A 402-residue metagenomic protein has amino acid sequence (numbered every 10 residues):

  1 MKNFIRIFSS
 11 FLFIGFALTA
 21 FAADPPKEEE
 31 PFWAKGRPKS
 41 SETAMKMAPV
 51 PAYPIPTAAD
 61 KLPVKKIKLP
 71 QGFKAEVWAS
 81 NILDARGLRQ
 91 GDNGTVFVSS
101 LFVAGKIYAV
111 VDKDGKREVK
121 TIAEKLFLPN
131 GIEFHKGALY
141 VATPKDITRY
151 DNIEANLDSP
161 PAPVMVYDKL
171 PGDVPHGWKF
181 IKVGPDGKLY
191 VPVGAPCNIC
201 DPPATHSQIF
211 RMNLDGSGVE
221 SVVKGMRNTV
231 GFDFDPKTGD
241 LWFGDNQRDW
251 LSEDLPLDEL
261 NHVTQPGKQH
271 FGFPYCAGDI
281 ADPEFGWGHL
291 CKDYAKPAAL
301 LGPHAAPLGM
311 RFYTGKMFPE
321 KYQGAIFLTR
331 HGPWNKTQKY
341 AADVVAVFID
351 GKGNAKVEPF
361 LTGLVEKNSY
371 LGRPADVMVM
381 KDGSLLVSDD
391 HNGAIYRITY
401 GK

Functional and structural regions predicted by a protein language model:
P25-P70, W178, A195-N198, M212-S217 (+5 more regions): Beta-propeller domain segments
W78-I82, T121-K125, V166-D173, S221-G225 (+2 more regions): Surface loop/turn motifs at the tips and blade-to-blade linkers of beta-strand repeat domains
D84, V103, E118, K125-L128 (+10 more regions): Beta-rich catalytic cores
T95-S99, A138-V141, K188-P192, D240-G244 (+3 more regions): Conserved beta-propeller blade signature
K106-A109, D146-T148, Q208-F210, E259 (+2 more regions): A short loop-to-beta-strand structural motif that recurs across blades of beta-propeller domains
V119, L128, E133, K145-G184 (+3 more regions): Asp-box/WD-like beta-propeller blade repeats and closely related beta-sheet repeat scaffolds
M378-K402: Blade-level signature of beta-propeller repeat domains, shared across WD40, Kelch, NHL, RCC1 and BNR/Asp-box propellers
